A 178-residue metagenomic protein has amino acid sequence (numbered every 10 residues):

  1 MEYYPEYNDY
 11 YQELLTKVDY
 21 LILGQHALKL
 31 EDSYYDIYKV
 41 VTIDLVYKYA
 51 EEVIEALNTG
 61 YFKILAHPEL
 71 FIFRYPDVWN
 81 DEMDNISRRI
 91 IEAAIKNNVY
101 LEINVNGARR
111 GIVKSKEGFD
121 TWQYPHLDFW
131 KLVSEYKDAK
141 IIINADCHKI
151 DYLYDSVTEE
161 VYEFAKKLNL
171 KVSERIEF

Functional and structural regions predicted by a protein language model:
M1-N97, E102: Extended substrate/RNA-proximal surfaces in nucleic-acid metabolism proteins
I72-F73, V78-F178: Charged catalytic cores and adjacent phosphate/nucleic-acid-binding surfaces used for phosphate/nucleic-acid chemistry
